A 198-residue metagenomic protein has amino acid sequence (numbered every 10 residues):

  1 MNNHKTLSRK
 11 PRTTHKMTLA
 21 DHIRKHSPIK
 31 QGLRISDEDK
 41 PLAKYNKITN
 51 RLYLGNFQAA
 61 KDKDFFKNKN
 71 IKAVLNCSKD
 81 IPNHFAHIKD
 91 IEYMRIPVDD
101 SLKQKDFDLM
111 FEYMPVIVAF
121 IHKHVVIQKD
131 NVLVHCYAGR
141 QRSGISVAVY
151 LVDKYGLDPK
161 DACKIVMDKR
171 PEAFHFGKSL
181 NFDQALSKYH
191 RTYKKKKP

Functional and structural regions predicted by a protein language model:
M1-N2, A20, G55, L75: Intrinsic-disorder/low-complexity regions
M1-T14: Arg/Lys-rich, intrinsically disordered low-complexity tails that mediate electrostatic binding and condensation
S8-K10, S27, S143: Phospho-regulated RS/SR low-complexity segments
H15-K25: Intrinsically disordered, low-complexity regulatory segments that flank or precede the catalytic domain of eukaryotic
L33-L133, D153-K194: Cysteine-based protein phosphatase catalytic domain of the PTP/DSP
N131-A148: A phosphate-binding catalytic loop at a beta-strand-loop-alpha-helix junction that coordinates phosphoryl groups
